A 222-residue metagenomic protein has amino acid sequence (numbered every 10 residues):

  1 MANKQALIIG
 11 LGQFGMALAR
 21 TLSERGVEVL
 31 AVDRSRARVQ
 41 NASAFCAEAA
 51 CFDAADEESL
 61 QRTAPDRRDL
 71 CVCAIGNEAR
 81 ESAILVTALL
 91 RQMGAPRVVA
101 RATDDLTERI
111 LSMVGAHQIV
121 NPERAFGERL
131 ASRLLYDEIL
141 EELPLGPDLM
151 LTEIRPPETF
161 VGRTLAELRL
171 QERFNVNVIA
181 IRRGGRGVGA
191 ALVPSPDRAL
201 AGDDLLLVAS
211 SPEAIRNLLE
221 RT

Functional and structural regions predicted by a protein language model:
M1, S23, N41, T63-P65 (+4 more regions): Solvent-exposed alpha-helices and their adjacent loops that cap or buttress functional pockets in soluble metabolic
A2, I9, V32, G162-T222: Cytosolic Rossmann-like ligand/nucleotide-binding regulatory domains
A6, F14, L18-A19, S23-Y136: Cytosolic ligand/metal-binding cores
D33, N77, A102, P156 (+2 more regions): Conserved residues at beta->alpha junctions
V72, L151-E153, L207: Short aromatic/hydrophobic contact patches that present stacked aromatics for nucleic-acid/ligand binding
C73-A74, R155, I181: Conserved beta-strand segments of the P-loop GTPase G domain that flank and frequently precede/overlap
E138-L170: Extended boundary segments
